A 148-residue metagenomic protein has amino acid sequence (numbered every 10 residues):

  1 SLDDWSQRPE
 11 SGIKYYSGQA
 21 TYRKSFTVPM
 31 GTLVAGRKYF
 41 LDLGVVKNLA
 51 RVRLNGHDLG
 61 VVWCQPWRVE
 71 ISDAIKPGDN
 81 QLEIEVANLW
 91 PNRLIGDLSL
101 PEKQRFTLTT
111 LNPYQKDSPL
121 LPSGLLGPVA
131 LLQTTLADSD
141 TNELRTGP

Functional and structural regions predicted by a protein language model:
S1-A20, I75-P148: An acidic-aromatic loop/edge-strand motif
Y16-M30, W67-E70: Short beta-strands within extracellular/lumenal beta-sheet-rich domains
F26-V28, T32-N55, L82-E85: Aromatic-lined ligand-binding clefts that engage carbohydrates, nucleic acids, or primary amines
R37, I71, K76-G78: A glycine-anchored, Pro-Gly-centered beta-turn/N-cap motif
N55, W67, T135-D138: Amphipathic, positively biased hydrophobic alpha-helical segments used for protein targeting and membrane insertion
L59-G60: Short hydrophobic beta-strand segments in globular cytosolic domains
